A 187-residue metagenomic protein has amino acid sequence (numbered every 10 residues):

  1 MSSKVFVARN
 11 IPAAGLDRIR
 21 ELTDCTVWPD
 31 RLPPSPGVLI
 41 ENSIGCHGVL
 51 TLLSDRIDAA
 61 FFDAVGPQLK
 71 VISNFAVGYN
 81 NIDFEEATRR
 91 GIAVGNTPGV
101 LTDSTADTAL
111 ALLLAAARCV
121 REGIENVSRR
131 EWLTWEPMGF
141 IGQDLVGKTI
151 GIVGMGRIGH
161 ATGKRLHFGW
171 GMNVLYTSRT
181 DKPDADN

Functional and structural regions predicted by a protein language model:
M1-G48: N-terminal glycine-/charge-rich "phosphate-binding" loop or analogous flexible N-terminal tail
S2, L69, V146-T149: Phosphate-coordination loops involved in phosphoryl transfer and adenosine-cofactor binding
N10-P12, R31-P33, L53-I57, A76-Y79 (+1 more regions): Short beta->alpha connector loops
A14-E21, I82-R89, T180-N187: Short loop/helix-cap segments at secondary-structure boundaries that form the rim of catalytic
P29-P34, L53-S54, R129-M138, D184-N187: Short gly/ser/thr-rich secondary-structure transition/capping motifs
C46-S128, G142: Phosphate/diphosphate ligand-binding glycine-rich loop within oxidoreductases
M138-N187: Rossmann-like dinucleotide/phosphate-binding beta-alpha-beta segment
